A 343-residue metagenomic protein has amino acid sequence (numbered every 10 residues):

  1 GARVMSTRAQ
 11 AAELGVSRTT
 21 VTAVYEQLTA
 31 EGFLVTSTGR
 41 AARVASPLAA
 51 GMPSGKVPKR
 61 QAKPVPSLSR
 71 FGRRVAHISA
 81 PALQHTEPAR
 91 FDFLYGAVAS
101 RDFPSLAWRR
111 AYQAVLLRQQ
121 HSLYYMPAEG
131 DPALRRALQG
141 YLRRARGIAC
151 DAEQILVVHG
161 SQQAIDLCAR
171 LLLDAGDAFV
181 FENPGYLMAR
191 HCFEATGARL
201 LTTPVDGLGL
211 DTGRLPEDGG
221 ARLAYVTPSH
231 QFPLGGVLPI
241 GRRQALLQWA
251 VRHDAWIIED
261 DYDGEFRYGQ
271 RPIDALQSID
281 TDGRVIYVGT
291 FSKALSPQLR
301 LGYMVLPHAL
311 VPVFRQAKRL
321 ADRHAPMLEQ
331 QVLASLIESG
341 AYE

Functional and structural regions predicted by a protein language model:
G1-Q113, R315, R319-P326, A334-E343: N-terminal basic, amphipathic alpha-helical segments
A45, L94, P204, Q277 (+1 more regions): Residue-level detector of conserved, well-ordered beta-strand and adjacent loop positions that form binding/recognition
V98, P228-F232, K293: Short glycine-rich anion-binding loops that position phosphate/pyrophosphate groups of nucleotides and phosphorylated
S105, R135, R243, V311 (+1 more regions): A general structural signal for well-ordered alpha-helical segments in protein cores
Y112-D254, G264-D282, I286: Conserved core of the PLP fold type I
V285-E343: PLP-dependent aminotransferase class I/II
